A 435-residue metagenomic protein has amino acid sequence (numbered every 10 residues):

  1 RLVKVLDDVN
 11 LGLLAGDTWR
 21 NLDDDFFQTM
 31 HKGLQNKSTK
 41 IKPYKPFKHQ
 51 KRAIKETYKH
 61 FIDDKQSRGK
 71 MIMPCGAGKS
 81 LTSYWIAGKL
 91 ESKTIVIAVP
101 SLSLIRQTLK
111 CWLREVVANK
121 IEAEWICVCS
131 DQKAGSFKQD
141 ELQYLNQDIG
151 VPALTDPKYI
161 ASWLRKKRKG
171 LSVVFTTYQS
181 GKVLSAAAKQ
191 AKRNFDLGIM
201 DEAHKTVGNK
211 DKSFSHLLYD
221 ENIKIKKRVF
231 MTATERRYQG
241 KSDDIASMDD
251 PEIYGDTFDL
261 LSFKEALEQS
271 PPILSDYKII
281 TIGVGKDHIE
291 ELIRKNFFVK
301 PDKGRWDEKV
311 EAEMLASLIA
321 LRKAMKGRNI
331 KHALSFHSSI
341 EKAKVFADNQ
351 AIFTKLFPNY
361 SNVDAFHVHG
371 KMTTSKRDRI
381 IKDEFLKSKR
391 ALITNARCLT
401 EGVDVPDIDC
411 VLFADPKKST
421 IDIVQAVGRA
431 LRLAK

Functional and structural regions predicted by a protein language model:
R1, V368-K435: Conserved RecA-like P-loop NTPase helicase motor core
L2-M73, L81-K93: ATP-dependent helicase/translocase motor core
M71, I97, S335: Hydrophobic anchor at the beta1->P-loop junction of P-loop NTPases
K89-K120, E124-F137, Y178-S180, S338-E341: Conserved Walker A/P-loop ATP-binding site and its immediately adjacent core in helicase/helicase-like ATPase domains
I126-K138, Q143-K158, T177-V183, K205-G208 (+3 more regions): Conserved helicase motor
P157-N194, C398: Conserved helix/coil segment N-terminal to the catalytic DExD/H
Y178-S180, A188-F230, T234-R236: SF2 helicase catalytic motif II
K227, Q239-I340, K344-T354: Interdomain helical connector at the RecA1-RecA2 junction of SF1/SF2 helicase-like NTPases
